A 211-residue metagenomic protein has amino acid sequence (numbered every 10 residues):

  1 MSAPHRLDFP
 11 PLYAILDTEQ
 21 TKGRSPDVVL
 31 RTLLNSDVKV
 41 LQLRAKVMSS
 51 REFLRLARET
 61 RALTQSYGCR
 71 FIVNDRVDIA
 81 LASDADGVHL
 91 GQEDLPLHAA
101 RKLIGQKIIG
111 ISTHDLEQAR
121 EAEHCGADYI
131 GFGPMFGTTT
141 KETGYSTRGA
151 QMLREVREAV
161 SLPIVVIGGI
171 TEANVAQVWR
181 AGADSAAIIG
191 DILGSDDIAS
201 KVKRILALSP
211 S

Functional and structural regions predicted by a protein language model:
M1-D94, K102-Y129, Y145-R148, E155 (+4 more regions): Conserved N-terminal beta1-alpha1 strand-loop-helix module at the mouth
V88, A186-A187: Paired acidic/hydrophobic, glycine-rich loop segments that form the ligand-binding mouth/hinge of periplasmic-binding
F136-T138: A short, flexible beta-alpha/helix-coil linker loop
T140-E142: Glycine/threonine-rich flexible loop motifs
A181, S185: C-terminal binding/interaction regions
